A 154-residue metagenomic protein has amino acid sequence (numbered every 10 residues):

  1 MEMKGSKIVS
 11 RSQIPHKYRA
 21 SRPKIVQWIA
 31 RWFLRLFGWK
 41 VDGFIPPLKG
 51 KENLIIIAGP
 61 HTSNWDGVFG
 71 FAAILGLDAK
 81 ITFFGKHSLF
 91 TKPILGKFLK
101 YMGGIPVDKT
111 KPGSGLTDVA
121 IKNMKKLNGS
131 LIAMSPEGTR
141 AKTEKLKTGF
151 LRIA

Functional and structural regions predicted by a protein language model:
E2-V41: Extreme N-terminal tail/first-helix region
I14, R19, L36-I153: Soluble catalytic domains of membrane acyltransferases
